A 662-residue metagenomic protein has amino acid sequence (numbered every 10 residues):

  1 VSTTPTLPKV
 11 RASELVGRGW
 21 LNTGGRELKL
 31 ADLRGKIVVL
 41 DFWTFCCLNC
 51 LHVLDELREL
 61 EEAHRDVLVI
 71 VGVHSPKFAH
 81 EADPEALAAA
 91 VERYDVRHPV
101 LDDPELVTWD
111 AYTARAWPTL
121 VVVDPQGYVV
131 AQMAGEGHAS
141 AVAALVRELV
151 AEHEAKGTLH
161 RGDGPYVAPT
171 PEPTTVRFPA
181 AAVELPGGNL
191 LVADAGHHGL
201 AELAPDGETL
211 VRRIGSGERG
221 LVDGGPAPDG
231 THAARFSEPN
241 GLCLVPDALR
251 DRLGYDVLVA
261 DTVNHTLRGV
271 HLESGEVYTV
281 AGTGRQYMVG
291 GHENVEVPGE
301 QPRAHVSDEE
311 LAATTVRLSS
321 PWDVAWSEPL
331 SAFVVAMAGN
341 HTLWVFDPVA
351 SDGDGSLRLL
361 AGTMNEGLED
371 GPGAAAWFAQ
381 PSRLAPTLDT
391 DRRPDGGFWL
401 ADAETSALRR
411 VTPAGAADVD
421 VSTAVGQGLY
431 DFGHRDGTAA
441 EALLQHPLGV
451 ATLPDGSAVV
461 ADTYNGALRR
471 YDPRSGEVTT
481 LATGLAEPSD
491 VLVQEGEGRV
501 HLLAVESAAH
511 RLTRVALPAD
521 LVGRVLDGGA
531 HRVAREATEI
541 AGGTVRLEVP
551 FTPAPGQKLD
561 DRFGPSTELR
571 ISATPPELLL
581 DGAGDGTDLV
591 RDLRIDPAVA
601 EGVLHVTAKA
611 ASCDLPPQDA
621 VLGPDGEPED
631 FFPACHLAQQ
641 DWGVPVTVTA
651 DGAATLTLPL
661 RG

Functional and structural regions predicted by a protein language model:
V1-L30: N-terminal "domain-start" segment that seeds a small globular fold
L28-L48, I70-V71: Short active-site neighborhood of thiol/selenol oxidoreductases, capturing the structured segment around
F42-E59, K558-L559: Conserved redox-active cysteine motifs that mediate thiol-disulfide chemistry, especially di-cysteine Cys-X(1-2)-Cys
L51-R93, P104-T108: Structural microenvironment flanking redox-active thiols in thiol-disulfide oxidoreductases
A88-W117, V121-V123: Short, internal strand/loop/helix patches that form the active-site neighborhood or redox-interaction surface
D124-P186, L521: Thiol-/selenol-based redox modules, centered on thioredoxin-like and closely related oxidoreductase domains
H160-A180, G196, G207-G241, E276-S320 (+4 more regions): Gly/Pro-rich loop segments of beta-rich domains
E208-V211, E238, S320, L517-G662: Extracellular/lumen-exposed scaffold segments
